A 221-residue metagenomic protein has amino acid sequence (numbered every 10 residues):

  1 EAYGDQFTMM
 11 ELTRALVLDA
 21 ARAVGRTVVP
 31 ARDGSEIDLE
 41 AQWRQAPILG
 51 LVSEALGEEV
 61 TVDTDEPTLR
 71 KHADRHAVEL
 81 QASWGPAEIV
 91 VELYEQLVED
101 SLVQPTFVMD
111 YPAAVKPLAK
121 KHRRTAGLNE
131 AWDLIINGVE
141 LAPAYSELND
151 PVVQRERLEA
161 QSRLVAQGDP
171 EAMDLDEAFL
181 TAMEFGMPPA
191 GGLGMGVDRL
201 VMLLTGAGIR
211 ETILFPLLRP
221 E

Functional and structural regions predicted by a protein language model:
E1-G4, P112-V115, R123-T125, V139-L141 (+4 more regions): Short, glycine-/Ser/Thr-/acidic-enriched flexible segments
E1-T8, L18, K71-V78, M202 (+2 more regions): Class II aminoacyl-tRNA synthetase-like tRNA-binding/catalytic domains
Y3, F7, E11, Q42-Q45: Short, amphipathic alpha-helical segments
M9-T13, P86, V90, D150 (+3 more regions): Hydrophobic (often cysteine-bearing) scaffold residues that line and stabilize catalytic clefts of nucleotide/cofactor
M10-T13, K120-K121, I213-F215: Composition- and surface-driven signal marking solvent-exposed, interaction-prone regions in large proteins
L16-V139, A160-M187: Metal-assisted phosphate- and nucleotidyl-transfer catalytic regions
V108, A144, G196: Hydrophobic, well-ordered secondary-structure elements that form the walls of internal hydrophobic environments
P151-T205, I209-E221: Active-site pocket scaffolds in enzymes
